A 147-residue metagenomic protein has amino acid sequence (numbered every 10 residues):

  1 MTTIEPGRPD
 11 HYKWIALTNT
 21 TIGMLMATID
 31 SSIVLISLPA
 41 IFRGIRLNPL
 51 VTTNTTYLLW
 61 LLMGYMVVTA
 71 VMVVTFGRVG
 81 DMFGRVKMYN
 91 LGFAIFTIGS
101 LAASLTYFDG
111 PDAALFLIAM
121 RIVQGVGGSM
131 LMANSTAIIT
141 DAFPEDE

Functional and structural regions predicted by a protein language model:
T2-E147: Transmembrane-helix bundle of Major Facilitator Superfamily
